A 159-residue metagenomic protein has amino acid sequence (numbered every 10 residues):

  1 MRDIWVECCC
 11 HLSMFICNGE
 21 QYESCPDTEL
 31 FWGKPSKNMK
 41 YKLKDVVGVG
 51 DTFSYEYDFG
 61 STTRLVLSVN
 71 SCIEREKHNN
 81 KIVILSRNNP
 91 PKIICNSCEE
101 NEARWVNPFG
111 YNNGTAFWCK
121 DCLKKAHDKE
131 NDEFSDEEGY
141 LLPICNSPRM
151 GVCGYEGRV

Functional and structural regions predicted by a protein language model:
R2-V159: Short linear regulatory motifs enriched in tryptophan with gly/pro/ser
